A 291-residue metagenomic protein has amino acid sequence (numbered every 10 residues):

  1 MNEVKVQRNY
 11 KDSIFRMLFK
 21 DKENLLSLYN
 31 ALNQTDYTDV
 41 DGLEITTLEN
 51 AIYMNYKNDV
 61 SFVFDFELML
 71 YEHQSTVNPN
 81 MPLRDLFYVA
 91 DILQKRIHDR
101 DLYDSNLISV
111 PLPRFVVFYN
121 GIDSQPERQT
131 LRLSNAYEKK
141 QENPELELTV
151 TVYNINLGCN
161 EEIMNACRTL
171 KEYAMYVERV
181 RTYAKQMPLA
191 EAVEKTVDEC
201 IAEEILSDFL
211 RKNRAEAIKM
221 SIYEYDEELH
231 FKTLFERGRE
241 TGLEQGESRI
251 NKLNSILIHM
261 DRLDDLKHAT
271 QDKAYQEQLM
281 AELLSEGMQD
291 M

Functional and structural regions predicted by a protein language model:
M1-M291: Elongated, amphipathic alpha-helical interaction scaffolds
